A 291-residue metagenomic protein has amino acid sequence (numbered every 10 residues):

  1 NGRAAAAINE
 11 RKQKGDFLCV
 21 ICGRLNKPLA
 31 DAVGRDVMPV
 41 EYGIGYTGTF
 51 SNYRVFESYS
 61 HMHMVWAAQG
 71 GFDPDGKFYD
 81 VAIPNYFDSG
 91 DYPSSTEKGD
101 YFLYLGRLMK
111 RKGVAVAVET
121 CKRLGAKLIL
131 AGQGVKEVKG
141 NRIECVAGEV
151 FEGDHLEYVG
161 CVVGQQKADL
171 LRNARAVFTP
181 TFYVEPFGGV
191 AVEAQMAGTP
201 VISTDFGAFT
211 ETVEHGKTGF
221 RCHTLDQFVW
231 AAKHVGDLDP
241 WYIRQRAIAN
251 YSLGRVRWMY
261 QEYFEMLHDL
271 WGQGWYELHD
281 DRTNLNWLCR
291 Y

Functional and structural regions predicted by a protein language model:
N1-Y291: Catalytic cores of nucleotide-sugar-dependent glycosyltransferases that transfer UDP/GDP/TDP-activated
